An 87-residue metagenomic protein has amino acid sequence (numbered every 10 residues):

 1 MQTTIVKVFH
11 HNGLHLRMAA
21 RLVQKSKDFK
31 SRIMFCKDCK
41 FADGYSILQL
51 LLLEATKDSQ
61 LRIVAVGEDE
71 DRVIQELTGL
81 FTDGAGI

Functional and structural regions predicted by a protein language model:
M1-I5, Q60-R62: Intrinsic-disorder/low-complexity, polar/charged segments enriched in Ser/Thr/Lys/Arg/Asp/Glu/Gln
K7-L53, K57: Compact, glycine-rich, soluble single-domain proteins
L52-I87: C-terminal structural segments of small proteins and small subunits
